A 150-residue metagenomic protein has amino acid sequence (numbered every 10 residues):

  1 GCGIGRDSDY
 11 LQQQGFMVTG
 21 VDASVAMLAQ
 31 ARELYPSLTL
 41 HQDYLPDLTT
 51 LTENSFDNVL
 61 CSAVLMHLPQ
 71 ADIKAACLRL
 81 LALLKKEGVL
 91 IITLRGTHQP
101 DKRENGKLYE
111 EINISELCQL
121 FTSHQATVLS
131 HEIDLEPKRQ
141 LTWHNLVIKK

Functional and structural regions predicted by a protein language model:
G3-T52, L68-A75, R79, V89-K150: Class I (Rossmann-like) S-adenosyl-L-methionine-dependent methyltransferase catalytic domain, capturing the SAM-binding
L60: A conserved beta-strand element that flanks and buttresses the S-adenosyl-L-methionine
A63-V64: Short catalytic micro-motifs in class I SAM-dependent methyltransferases
